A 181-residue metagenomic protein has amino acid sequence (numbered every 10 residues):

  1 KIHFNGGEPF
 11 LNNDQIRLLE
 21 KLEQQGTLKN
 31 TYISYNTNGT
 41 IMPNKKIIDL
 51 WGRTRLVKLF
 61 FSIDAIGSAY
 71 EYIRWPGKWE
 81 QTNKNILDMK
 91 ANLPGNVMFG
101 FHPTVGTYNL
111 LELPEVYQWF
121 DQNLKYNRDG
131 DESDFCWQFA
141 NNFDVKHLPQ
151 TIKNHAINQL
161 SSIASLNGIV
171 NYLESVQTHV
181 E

Functional and structural regions predicted by a protein language model:
K1-N13, Q25-N44, G52-N83, M98-T107 (+1 more regions): Core AdoMet radical
I16-E20, P43-W51, E112-P114: Distinct, well-ordered alpha-helical segments
L18, I47, K78-M89, V116-F120: A general structural detector for well-ordered alpha-helical segments in enzyme core domains, enriched
K21-T27, N92: Short, acidic, metal-binding catalytic loop of nucleotide-sugar glycosyltransferases
R53-T54, N85-F99, N123, S162-I169: A structural motif corresponding to the C-terminal end of an alpha-helix and its immediate exit/capping segment
L93-P94, G100, Y108, E115: Conserved, well-structured beta-alpha core segment at the onset of a catalytic domain
T107-L124: Catalytic cores of alpha/beta
K125-E181: C-terminal accessory regions of radical SAM enzymes
